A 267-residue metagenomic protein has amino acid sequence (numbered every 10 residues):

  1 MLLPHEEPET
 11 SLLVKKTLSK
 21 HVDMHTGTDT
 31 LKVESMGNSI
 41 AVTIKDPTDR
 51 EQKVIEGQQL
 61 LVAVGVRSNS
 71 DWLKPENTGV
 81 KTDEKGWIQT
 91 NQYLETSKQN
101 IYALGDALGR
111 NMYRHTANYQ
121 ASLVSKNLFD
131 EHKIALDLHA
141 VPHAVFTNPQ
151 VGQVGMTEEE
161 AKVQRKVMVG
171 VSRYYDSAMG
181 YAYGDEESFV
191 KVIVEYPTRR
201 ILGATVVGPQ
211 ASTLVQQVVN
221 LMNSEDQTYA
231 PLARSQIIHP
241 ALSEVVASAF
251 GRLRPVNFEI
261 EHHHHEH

Functional and structural regions predicted by a protein language model:
M1-E51, N111-N118, K126-E160: Rossmann-like dinucleotide-binding cores of NAD(P)H-dependent redox enzymes
P8, Y102, F129, V206-V207: Residue-level structural signal for beta-strand termini and adjacent loop
M24, V54-D130, V219-N220, A233: FAD-site-proximal beta/loop scaffold in flavoenzymes
K32, G79, Y93, K191-I193: Short, surface-exposed charged micro-motifs
V33, S68-S70, S177: Short glycine-rich, flexible loops that bind phosphorylated cofactors or substrates
S35-I40, K98, Y183-S188: A short, glycine/Asx- and small/polar-enriched loop/turn that sits immediately N-terminal to a beta-strand
M36-G37, T48, E76, E84 (+1 more regions): Short acidic-glycine loop/turn motifs at beta-strand connectors
F146-T157, K162-H267: Flexible, glycine-rich terminal cap/loop adjacent to redox cofactors in electron-transfer oxidoreductases
